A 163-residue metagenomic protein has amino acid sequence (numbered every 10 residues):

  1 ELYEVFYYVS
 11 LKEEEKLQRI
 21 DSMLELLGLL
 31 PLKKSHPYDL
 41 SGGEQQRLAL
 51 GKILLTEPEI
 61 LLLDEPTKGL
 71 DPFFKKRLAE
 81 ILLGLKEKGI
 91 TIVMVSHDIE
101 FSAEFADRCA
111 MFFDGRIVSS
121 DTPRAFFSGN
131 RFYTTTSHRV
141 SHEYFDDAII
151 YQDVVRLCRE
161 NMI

Functional and structural regions predicted by a protein language model:
E15-L32: Conserved ABC ATPase "signature" region
H36-L40, E44: Conserved ABC ATPase signature
L61-D64: Catalytic Walker B motif of ABC-type/P-loop ATPase nucleotide-binding domains
S96-H97: H-loop/switch region of ABC-family ATPase nucleotide-binding domains
S102-E104: A short, surface-exposed alpha-helical micro-motif characterized by mixed small hydrophobic and charged/polar residues
R116-V140: Conserved beta-strand-loop-alpha-helix hinge in the C-terminal portion of ABC ATPase nucleotide-binding domains
Y133-I163: ABC ATPase nucleotide-binding domains
